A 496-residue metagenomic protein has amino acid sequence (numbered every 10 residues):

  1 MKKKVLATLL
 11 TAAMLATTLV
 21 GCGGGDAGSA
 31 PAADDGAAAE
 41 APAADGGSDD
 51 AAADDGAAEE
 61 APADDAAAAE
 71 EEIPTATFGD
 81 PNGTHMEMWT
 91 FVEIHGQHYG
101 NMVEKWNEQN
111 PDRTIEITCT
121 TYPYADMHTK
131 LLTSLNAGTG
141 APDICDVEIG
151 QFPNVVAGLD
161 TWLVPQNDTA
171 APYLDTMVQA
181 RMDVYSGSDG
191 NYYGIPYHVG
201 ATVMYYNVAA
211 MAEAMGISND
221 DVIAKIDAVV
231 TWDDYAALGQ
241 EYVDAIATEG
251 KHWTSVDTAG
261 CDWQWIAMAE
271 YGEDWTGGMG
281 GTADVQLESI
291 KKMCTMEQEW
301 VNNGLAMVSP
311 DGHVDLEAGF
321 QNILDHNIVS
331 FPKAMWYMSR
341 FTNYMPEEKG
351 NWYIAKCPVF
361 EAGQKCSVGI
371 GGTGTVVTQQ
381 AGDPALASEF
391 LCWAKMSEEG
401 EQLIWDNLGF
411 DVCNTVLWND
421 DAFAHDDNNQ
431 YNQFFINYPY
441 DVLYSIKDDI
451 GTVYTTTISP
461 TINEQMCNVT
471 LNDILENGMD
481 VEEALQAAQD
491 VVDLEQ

Functional and structural regions predicted by a protein language model:
M1-M86, E108, E482-Q496: Short, low-complexity disordered leader/linker segments with a strong preference for bacterial N-terminal type II
G56, E60, A171, S186-C261 (+4 more regions): Helix-loop-helix "hinge/cap" segment bordering the ligand-binding cleft or interdomain interface
A61, A67-F78, C145-V203, D233-D234 (+4 more regions): Hinge/lid segment of periplasmic solute-binding proteins
I73-T77, E93-T114, A209, C467: Short, polar/charged alpha-helical segment
P74, W89, N101-E104, Q151-F152 (+3 more regions): Extracytoplasmic/periplasmic substrate-binding proteins
Q97, K105, T161, W336-N343 (+3 more regions): Mature extracytoplasmic/periplasmic domains
K105, Q109-Q179, V184, N191-G194 (+4 more regions): Extracytoplasmic "Venus flytrap"/periplasmic binding protein-like
V368-G369, Y431-V492: C-terminal capping/gating helix-and-loop segments adjacent to ligand/active sites or protein-protein/ligand interfaces
